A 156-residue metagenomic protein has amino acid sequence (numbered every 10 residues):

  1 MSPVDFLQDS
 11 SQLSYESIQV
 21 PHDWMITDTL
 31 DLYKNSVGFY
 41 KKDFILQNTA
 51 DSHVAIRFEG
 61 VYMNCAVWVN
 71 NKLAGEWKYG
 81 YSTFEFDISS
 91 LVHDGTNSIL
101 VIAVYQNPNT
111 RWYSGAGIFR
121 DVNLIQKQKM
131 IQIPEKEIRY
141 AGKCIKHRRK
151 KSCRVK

Functional and structural regions predicted by a protein language model:
M1-I26, I45, I102-Y105, L124: Accessory carbohydrate-binding/adhesion or oligomerization-edge regions at the termini of glycan-active proteins
Y15-H22, T29, K146-K156: Short, intrinsically disordered, low-complexity segments enriched in Ser/Thr and Pro
L30-D31, N35-P134, A141: Accessory beta-strand-rich segments of carbohydrate-active enzymes
K129-K156: Surface beta-strand/loop "capping" patches
